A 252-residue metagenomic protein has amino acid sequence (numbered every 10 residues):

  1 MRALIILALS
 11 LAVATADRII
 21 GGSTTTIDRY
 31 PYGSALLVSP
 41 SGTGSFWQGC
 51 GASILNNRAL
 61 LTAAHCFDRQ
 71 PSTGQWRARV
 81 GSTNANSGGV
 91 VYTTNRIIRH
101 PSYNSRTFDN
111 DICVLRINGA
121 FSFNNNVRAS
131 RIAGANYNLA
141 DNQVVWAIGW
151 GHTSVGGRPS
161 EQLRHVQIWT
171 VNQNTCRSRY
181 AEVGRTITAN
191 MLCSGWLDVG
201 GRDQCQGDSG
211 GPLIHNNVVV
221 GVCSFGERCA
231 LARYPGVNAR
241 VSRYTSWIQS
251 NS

Functional and structural regions predicted by a protein language model:
R2-V13, T26, S34, S53-D68 (+3 more regions): C-terminal subregion of chymotrypsin/trypsin-like serine protease catalytic domains
D17-R18, L36-S39, L60-A63, D68-S105 (+1 more regions): Conserved H-D interstitial segment of serine endopeptidase catalytic domains
R18-S41: N-terminal activation segment of mature serine protease catalytic domains
G21-I27, Y103-T107, A135-Y137, G156-R158 (+3 more regions): Conserved, non-catalytic sequence blocks in retroelement Pol enzymes and Pol-derived host proteins
A35-L37, R79-G81, N95-H100, R116-N118 (+8 more regions): Residue-level detector of conserved, well-ordered beta-strand and adjacent loop positions that form binding/recognition
S39-G42, H65-R69, S82-N86, N118-F123 (+5 more regions): Acidic glycine-/aspartate-rich tracts in secreted/extracellular proteins
S39-N57, T107-F108, Q204: A conserved glycine-rich beta-strand in the N-terminal activation segment of trypsin-fold
Q75, N84, Y92, I112 (+3 more regions): Chymotrypsin/trypsin-fold serine protease catalytic domain
